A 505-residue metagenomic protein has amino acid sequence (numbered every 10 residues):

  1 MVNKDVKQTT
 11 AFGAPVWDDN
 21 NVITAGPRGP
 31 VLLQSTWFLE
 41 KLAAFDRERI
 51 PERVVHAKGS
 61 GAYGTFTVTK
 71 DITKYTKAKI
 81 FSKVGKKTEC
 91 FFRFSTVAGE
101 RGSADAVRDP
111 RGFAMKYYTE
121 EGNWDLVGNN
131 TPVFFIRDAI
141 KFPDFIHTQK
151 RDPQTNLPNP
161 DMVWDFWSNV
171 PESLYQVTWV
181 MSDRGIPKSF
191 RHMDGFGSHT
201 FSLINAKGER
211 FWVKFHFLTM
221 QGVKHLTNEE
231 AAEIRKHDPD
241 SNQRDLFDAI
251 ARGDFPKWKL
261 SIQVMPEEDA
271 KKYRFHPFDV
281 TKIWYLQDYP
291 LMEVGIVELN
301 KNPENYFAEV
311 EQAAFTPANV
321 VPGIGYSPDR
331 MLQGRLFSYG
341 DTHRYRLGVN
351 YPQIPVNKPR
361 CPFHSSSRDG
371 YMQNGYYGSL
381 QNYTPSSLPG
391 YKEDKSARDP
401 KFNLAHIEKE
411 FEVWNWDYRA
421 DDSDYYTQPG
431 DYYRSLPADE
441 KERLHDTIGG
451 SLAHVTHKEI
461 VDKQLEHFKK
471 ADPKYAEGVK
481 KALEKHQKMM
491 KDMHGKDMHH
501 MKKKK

Functional and structural regions predicted by a protein language model:
M1-K505: Active-site-adjacent core segments of small-molecule enzymes
